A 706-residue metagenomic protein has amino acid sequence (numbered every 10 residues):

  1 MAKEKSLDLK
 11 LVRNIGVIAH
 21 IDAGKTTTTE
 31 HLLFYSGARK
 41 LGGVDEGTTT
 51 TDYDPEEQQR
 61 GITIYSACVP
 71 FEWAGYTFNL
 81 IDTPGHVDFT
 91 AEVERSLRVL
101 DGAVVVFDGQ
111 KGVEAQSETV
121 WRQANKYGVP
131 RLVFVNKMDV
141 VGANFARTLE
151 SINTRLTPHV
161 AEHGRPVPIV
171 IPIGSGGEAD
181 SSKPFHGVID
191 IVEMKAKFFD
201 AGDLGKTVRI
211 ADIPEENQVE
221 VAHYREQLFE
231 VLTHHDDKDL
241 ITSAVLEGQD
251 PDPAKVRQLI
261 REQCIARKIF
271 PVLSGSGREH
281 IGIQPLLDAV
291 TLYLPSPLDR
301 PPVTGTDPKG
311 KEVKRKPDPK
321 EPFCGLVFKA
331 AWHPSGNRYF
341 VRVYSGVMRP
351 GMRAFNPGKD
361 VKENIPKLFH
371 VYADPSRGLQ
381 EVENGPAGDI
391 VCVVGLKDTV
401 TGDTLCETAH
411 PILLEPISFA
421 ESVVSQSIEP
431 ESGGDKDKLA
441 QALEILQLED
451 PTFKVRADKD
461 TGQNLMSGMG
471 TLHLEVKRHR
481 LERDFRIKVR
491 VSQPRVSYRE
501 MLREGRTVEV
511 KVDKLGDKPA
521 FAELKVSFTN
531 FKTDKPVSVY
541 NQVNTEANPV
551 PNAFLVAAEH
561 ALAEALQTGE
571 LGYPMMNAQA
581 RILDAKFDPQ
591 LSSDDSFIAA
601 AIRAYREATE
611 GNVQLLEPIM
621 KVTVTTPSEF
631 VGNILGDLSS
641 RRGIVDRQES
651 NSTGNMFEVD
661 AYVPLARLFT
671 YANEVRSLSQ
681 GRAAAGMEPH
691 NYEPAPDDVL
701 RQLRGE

Functional and structural regions predicted by a protein language model:
M1-E706: Structural and coupling elements of P-loop NTPases
